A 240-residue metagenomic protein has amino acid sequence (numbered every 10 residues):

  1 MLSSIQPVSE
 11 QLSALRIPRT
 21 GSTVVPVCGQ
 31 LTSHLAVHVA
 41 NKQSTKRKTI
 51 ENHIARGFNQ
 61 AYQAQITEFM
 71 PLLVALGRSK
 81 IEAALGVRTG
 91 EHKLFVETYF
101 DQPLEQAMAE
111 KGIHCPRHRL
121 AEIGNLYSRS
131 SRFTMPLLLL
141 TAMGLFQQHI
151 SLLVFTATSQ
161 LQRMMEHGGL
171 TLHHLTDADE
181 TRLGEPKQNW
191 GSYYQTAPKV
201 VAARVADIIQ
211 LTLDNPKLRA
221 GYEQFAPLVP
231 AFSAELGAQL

Functional and structural regions predicted by a protein language model:
M1-T45, R219-E223: Conserved N-terminal entry element of GNAT/NAT acetyltransferase domains
A14-S33, A75-R78, L94-E97, S151-S159: N-terminal short leaders/motifs
S33-H118, G124, I208, G237-L240: A conserved beta-strand-loop-helix scaffold within acyl/acetyltransferase catalytic domains
M70-L72, I150, P198: Short, surface-exposed beta-edge/turn micro-motifs
L94, R132, Q210-T212: Intrinsically disordered, low-complexity acidic/polar segments
Y99-E185, G191-Y193: Acyl-donor binding region in acyl/amide transferases
D179-E223: Accessory, usually C-terminal, subdomains that scaffold auxiliary metal cofactors
L218-L240: Short, cationic low-complexity segments
